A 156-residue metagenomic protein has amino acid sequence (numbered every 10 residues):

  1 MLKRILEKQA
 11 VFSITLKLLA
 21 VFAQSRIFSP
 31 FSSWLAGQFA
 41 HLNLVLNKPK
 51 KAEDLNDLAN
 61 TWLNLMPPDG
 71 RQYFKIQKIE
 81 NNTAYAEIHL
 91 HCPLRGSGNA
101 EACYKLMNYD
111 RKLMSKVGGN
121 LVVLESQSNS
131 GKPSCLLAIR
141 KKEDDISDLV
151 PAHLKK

Functional and structural regions predicted by a protein language model:
M1-Y85, H89-Y109, K116, N120-K156: N-terminal accessory segment detector
